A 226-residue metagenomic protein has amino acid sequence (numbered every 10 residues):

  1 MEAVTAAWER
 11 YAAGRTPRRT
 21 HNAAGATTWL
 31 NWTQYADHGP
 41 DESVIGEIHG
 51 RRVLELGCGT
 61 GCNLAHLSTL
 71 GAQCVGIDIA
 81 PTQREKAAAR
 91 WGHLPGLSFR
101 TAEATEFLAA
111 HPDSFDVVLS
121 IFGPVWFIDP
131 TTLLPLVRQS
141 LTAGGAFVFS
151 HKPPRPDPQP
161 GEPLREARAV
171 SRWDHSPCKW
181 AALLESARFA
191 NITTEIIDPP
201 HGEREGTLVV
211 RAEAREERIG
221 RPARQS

Functional and structural regions predicted by a protein language model:
M1-H49, C62: Conserved class I S-adenosyl-L-methionine
L54, T60-E106: Class I SAM-dependent methyltransferase SAM/SAH-binding core
A109-V118: A short acidic, Gly/Pro-enriched loop at the edge of an enzyme's catalytic core that lines a small-molecule cofactor
V117-T131: A short SAM/SAH-binding and catalytic strip from SAM-dependent methyltransferases
T131-A146: A short glycine-rich, Lys/Arg-flanked "PGG" loop and its adjoining helix->strand segment in the class I
A146-P177: Conserved class I S-adenosyl-L-methionine
F189-P200: Conserved S-adenosyl-L-methionine
D198-S226: Core SAM-dependent methyltransferase catalytic element
